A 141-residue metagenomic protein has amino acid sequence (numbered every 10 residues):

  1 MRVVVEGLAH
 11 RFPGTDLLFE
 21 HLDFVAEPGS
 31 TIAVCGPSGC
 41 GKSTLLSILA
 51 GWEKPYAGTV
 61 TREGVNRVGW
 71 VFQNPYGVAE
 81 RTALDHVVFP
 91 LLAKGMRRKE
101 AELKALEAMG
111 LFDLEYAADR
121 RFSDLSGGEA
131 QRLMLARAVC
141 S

Functional and structural regions predicted by a protein language model:
M1-V5, A9-H21, K54: A short, flexible loop at the N-terminus of ABC-type nucleotide-binding domains that lies
C35-P37: The feature captures the beta-strand-to-loop junction immediately N-terminal to the Walker
A50: Helix-to-loop junction immediately C-terminal to a conserved catalytic motif
R81-L92: Q-loop/switch helix immediately C-terminal to the Walker
K99-A117: Conserved ABC ATPase "signature" region
R121-L125, E129: Conserved ABC ATPase signature
L135: Hydrophobic anchor residue at the start of the ABC signature
